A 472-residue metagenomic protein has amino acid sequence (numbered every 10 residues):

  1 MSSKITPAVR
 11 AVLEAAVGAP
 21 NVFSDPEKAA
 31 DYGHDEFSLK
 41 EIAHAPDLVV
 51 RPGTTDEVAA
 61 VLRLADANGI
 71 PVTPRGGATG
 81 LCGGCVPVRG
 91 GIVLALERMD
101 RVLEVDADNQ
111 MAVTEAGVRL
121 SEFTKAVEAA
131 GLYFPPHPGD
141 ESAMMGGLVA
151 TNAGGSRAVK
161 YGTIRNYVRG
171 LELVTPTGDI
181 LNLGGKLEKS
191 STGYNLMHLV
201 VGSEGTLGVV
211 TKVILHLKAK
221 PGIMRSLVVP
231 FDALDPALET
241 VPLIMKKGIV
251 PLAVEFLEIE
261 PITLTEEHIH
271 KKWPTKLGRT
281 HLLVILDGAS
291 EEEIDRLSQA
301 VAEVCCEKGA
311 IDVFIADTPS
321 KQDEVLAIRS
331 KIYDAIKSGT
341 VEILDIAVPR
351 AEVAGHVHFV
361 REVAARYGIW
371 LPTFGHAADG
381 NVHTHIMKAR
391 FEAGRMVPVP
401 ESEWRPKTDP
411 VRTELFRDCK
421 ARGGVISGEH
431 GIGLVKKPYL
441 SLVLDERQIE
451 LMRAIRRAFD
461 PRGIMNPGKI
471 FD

Functional and structural regions predicted by a protein language model:
M1-R63, G80-Q110, P261-K272, T318-I343 (+3 more regions): N-terminal flexible segment immediately upstream of the FAD-binding catalytic core in FAD-dependent oxidoreductases
A19, T413, K420-I432, R457 (+1 more regions): Alpha-helix capping/hinge segments and adjacent helical runs
D25-G33, A219, R225-E414, D418 (+1 more regions): C-terminal substrate-recognition/cap domain of FAD-linked oxidoreductases
E27, G76-T79, M99, G139 (+2 more regions): Short, ordered loop/turn segments at secondary-structure junctions
R101-E255, I464-M465: FAD-binding subdomain of flavoenzyme oxidoreductases
D179, K437-D472: Activity-critical C-terminal alpha-helical subdomain
